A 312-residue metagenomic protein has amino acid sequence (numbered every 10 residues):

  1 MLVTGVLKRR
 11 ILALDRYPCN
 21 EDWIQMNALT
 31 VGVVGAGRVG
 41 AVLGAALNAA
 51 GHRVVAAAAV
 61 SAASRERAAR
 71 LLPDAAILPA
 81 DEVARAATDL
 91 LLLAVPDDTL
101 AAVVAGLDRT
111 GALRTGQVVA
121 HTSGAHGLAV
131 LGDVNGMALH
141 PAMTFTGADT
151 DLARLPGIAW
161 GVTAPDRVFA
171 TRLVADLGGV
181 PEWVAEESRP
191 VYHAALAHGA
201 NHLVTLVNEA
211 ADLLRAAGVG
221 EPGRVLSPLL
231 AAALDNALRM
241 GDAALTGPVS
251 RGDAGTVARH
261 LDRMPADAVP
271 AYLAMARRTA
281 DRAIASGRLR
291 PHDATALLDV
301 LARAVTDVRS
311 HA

Functional and structural regions predicted by a protein language model:
M1-L29, D299-A312: Actinobacteria-biased recognition of intrinsically disordered, low-complexity terminal regions
R10-V83: NAD(P)+-binding Rossmann beta1-loop-alpha1 motif at the extreme N-terminus of oxidoreductases
A28-T30, G116, G157: Phosphate-coordination loops involved in phosphoryl transfer and adenosine-cofactor binding
H52-R53, G179, V219: Short phosphate-binding/catalytic loops that engage adenosine nucleotides
A62, E66, R70-D151: Rossmann-like NAD(P)(H) cofactor-binding subdomain of soluble oxidoreductases
H121-H193: Rossmann-fold dinucleotide-binding core
E187-A268: Helical "substrate-binding/catalytic lid" subdomain of Rossmann-like NAD(P)-dependent dehydrogenases/reductases
A244-A312: C-terminal active-site/capping subdomain that shapes the small-molecule cofactor and substrate pocket of enzyme
